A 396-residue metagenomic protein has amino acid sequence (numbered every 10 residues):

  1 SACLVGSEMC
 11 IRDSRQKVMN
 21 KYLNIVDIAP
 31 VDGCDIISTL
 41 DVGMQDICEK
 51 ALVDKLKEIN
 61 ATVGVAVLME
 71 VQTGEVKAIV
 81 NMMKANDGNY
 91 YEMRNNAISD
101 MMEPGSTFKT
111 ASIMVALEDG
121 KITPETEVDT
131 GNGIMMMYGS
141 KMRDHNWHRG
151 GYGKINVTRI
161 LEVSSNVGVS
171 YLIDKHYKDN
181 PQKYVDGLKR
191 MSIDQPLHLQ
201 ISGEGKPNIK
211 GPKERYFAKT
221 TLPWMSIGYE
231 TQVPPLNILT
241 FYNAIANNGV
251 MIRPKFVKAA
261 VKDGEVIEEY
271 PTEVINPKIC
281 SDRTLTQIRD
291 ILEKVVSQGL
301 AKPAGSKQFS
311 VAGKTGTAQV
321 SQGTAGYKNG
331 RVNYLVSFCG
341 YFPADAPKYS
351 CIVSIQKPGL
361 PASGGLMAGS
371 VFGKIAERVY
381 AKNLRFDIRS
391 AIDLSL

Functional and structural regions predicted by a protein language model:
S1-G6, C10-I11: Single conserved hydrophobic/aromatic residue that forms the stacking wall/gate of nucleotide- or nucleobase-binding
D13-D27, L40, G64-G105, M114-I355 (+1 more regions): Beta-lactam-recognizing serine transpeptidase/beta-lactamase-like catalytic domain environment
N20-G64: Conserved, well-ordered alpha-helix/loop/beta-strand core segments that scaffold catalytic motifs
D41, Q45, I238, G364-E377: Short, charged, low-complexity patches
C48, I160, F372: A helicase ATPase "motif cassette" and its flanking acidic/Ser/Thr-rich regulatory loops
V266-T272, G369-L396: Short, gly/Ser/Thr-rich active-site loops of penicillin-recognizing serine hydrolases
I355-M367: A short acidic/glycine-rich loop-to-helix N-cap element
